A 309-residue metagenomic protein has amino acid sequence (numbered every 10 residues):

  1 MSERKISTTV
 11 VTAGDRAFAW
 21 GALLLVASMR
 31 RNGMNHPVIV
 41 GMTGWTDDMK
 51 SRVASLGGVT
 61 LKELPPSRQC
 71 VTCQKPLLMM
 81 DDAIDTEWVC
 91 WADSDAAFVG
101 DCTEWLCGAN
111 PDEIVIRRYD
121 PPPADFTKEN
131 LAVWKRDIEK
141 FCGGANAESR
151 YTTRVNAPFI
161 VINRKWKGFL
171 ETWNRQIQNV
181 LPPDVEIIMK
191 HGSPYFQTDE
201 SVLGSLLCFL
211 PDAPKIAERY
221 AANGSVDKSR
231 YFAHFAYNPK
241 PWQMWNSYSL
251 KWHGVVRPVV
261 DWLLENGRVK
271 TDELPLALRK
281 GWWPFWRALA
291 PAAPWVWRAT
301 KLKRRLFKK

Functional and structural regions predicted by a protein language model:
M1-C70, I84-D85, E273-L276, K280-K309: N-terminal anchoring/stem segment of glycosyltransferases
S2-I6, N146-T153, R164-K309: A glycosyltransferase accessory/donor-loop signature
L24, L64-E104, I116, V260: A conserved donor-nucleotide-binding helix/loop in the catalytic core of Leloir-type glycosyltransferases
T43-D48, G100-C102, R219-A222: Short, polar loop motifs at secondary-structure junctions
V53-L64, P76-L78, D112-I114, R230-A233: Active-site regions of enzymes building and remodeling cell-envelope glycoconjugates
T72, P76, A157, F196-S201: Conserved glycosyltransferase catalytic-site signature
F98-D137: Conserved donor-nucleotide/metal-binding helix-loop-beta segment in metal-dependent transferases, i.e., the alpha-helix
R136-R150: Short, flexible, basic/aromatic active-site loop/helix in glycosyltransferases
